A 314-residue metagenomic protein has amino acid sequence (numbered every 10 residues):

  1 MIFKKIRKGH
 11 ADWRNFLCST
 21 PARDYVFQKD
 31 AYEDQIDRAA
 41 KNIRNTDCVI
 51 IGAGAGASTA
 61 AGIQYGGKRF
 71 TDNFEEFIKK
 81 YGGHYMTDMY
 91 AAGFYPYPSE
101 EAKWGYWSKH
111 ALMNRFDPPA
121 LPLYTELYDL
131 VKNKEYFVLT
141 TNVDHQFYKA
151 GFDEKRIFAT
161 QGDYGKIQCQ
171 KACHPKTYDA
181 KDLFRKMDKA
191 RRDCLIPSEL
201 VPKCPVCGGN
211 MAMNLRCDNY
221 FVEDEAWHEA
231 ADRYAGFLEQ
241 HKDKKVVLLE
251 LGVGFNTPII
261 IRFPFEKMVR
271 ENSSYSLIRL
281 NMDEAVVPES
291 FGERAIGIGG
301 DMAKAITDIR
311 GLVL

Functional and structural regions predicted by a protein language model:
M1-L314: Conserved catalytic alpha/beta core of Sir2/sirtuin-type deacylases, generalized to analogous enzyme cores that bind
